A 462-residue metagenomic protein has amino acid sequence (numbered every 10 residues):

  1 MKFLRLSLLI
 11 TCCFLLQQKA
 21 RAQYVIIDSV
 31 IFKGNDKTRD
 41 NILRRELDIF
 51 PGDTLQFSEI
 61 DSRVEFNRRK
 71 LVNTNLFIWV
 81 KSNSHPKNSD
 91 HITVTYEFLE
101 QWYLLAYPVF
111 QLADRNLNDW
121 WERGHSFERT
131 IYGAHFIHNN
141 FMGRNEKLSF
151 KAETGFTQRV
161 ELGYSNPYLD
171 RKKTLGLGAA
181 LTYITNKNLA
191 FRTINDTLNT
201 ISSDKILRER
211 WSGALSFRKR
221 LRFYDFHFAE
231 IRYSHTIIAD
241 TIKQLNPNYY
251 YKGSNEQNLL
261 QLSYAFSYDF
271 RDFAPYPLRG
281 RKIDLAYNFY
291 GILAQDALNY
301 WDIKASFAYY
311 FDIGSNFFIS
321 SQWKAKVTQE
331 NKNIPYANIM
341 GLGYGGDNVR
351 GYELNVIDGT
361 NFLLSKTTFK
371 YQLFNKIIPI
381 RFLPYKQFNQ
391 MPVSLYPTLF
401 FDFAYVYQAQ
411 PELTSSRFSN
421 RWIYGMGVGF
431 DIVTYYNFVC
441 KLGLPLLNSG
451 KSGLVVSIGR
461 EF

Functional and structural regions predicted by a protein language model:
M1-I26, F462: Bacterial Sec-dependent N-terminal signal peptides
A22-N116, H135, S149-Y168, W301-S306 (+3 more regions): Periplasmic polypeptide-binding modules associated with outer-membrane biogenesis and secretion
D40-N41, N333, T360, N375-R381 (+4 more regions): Extended hydrophobic-aromatic, low-complexity segments
L99-S263, Y268-R271, G341-D347, Y352-T360 (+2 more regions): Gram-negative/organellar outer-membrane beta-barrel architecture
T182-N186, S234-T236, A286-I292, K326-E330 (+1 more regions): Short glycine-rich beta-strand segments
N248-Y250, Y336-N348, Y405-F418, G425: Solvent-exposed, glycine/polar-rich loop segments of beta-barrel outer-membrane systems
L259-Q390: C-terminal outer-membrane beta-barrel translocator/porin domains of Gram-negative envelope proteins and their
N316, Q372-I378, F382, F388-G427: Outer-membrane beta-barrel transmembrane domain signature
